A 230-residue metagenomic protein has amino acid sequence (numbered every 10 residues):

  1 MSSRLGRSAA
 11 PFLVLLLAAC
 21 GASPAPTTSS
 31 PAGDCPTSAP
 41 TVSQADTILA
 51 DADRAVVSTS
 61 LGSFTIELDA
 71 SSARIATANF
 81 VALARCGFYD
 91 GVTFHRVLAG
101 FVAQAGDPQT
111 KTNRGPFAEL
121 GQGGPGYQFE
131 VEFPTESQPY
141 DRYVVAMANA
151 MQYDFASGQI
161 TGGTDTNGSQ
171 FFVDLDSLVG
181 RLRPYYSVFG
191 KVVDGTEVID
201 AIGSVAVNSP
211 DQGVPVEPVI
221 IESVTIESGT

Functional and structural regions predicted by a protein language model:
M1-A10: Bacterial N-terminal signal peptides that target proteins for export
S2, L16, C20-T230: Cyclophilin-like peptidyl-prolyl cis-trans isomerases
L13: Short metal-coordination and nucleic-acid-contact micro-motifs, chiefly zinc-binding Cys/His arrays
